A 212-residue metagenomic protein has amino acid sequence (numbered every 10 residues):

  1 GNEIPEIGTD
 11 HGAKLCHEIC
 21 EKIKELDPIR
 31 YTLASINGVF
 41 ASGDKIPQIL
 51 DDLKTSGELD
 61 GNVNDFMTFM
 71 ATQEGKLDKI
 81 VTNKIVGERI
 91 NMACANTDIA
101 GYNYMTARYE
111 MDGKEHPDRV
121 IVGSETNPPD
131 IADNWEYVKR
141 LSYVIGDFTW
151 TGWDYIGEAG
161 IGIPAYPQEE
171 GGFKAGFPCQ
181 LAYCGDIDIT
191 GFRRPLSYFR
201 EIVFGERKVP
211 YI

Functional and structural regions predicted by a protein language model:
N2-I4, T126: Active-site metal-binding loops of divalent metal-dependent hydrolases
I4-I7, S42-G43: A short acidic, helix-capping loop that chelates divalent metal ions and anchors anionic groups
G8-A13: Short, solvent-exposed loop/turn segments at secondary-structure boundaries
L15-C16, E21-E25, T32-I212: Substrate-binding clefts and catalytic carboxylate motifs of secreted carbohydrate-active enzymes
